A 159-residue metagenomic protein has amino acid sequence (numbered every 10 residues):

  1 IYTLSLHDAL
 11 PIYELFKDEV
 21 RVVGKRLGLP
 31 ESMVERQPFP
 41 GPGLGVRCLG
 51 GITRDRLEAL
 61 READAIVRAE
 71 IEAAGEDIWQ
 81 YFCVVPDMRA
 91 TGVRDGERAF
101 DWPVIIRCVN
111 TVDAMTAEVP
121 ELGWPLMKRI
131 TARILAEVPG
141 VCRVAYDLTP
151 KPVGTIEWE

Functional and structural regions predicted by a protein language model:
I1-T3: Mixed-charge, Ser/Thr/Pro-rich intrinsically disordered regulatory regions of metazoan nuclear chromatin/transcription
S5-E159: ATP/NTP-dependent adenylation/nucleotidyl-transfer catalytic domains that generate, transfer, or process NMP-activated
